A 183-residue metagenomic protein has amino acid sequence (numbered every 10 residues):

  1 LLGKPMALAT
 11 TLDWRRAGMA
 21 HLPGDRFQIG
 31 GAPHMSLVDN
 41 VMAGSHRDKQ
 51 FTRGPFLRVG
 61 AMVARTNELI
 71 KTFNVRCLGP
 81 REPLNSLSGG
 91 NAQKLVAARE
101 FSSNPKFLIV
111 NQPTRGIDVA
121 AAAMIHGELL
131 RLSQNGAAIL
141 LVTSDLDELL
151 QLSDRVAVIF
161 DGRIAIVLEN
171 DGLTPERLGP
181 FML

Functional and structural regions predicted by a protein language model:
L1-L183: Glycine-rich phosphate-binding loops of nucleotide-dependent enzymes
